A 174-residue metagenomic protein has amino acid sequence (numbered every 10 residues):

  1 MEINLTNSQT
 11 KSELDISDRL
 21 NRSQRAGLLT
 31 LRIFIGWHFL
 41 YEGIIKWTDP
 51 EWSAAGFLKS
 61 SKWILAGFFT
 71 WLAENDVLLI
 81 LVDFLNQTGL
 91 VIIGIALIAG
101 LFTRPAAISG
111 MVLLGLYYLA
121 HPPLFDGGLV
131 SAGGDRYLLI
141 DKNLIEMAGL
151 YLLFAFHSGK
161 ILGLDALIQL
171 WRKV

Functional and structural regions predicted by a protein language model:
M1-I92, A99-V174: Extended, low-polarity transmembrane helix blocks
